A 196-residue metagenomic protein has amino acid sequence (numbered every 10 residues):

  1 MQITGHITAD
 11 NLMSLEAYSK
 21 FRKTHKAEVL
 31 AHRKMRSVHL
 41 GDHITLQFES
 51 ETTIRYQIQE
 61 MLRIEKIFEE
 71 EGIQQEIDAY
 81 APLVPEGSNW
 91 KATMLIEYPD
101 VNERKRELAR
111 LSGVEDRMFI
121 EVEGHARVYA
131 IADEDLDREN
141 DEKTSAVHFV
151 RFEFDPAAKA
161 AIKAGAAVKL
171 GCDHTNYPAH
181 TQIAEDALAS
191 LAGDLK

Functional and structural regions predicted by a protein language model:
Q2-T93, E97-K196: Long, contiguous binding/interaction regions
